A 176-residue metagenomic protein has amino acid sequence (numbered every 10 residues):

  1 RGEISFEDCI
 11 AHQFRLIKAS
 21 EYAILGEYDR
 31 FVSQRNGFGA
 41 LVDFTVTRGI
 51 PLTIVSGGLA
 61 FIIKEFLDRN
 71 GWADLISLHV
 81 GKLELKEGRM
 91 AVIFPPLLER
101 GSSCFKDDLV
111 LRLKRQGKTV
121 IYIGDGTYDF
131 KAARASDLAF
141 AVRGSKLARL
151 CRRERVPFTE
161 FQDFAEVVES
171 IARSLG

Functional and structural regions predicted by a protein language model:
R1-L75, H79-K82: Alpha-helical substrate-recognition element adjacent to the catalytic core
S56, K118-E154: Acidic, Mg2+-coordinating phosphoryl-transfer loop and its flanking beta/alpha structural elements, shared across
W72-R100: Histidine/lysine/aspartate-rich catalytic loop segments that bind and position anionic ligands
L85-V92, R149-P157, V168-R173: Short, charged, surface-exposed secondary-structure boundary motifs
G101-Y128: Conserved Lys-Pro-Asp/Glu-containing loop-to-beta segment of HAD-superfamily phosphomonoesterases, centered on
F140-V142, F158-D163: Short acidic-hydrophobic, aromatic-tinged amphipathic segments that line or gate anion-handling sites
